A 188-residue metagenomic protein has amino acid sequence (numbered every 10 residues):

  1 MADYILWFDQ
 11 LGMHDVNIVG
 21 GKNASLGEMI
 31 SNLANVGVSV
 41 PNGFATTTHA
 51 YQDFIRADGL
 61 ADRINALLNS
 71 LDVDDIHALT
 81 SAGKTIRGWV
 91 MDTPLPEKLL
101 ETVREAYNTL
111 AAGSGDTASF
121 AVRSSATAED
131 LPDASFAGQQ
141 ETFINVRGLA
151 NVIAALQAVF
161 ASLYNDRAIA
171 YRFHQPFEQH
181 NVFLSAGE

Functional and structural regions predicted by a protein language model:
M1-G187: N-terminal beta-alpha lobe that positions the nucleotide/phosphoryl donor in ATP/NTP-coupled carboxylate activation
